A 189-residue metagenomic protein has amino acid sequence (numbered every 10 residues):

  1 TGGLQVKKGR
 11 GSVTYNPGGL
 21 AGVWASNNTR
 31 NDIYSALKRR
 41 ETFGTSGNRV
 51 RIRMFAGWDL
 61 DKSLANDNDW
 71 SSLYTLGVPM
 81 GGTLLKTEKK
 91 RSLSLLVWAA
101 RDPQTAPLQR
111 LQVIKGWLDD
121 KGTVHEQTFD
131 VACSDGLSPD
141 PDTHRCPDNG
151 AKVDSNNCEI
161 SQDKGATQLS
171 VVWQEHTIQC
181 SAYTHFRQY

Functional and structural regions predicted by a protein language model:
T1-Y189: C-terminal functional module detector
